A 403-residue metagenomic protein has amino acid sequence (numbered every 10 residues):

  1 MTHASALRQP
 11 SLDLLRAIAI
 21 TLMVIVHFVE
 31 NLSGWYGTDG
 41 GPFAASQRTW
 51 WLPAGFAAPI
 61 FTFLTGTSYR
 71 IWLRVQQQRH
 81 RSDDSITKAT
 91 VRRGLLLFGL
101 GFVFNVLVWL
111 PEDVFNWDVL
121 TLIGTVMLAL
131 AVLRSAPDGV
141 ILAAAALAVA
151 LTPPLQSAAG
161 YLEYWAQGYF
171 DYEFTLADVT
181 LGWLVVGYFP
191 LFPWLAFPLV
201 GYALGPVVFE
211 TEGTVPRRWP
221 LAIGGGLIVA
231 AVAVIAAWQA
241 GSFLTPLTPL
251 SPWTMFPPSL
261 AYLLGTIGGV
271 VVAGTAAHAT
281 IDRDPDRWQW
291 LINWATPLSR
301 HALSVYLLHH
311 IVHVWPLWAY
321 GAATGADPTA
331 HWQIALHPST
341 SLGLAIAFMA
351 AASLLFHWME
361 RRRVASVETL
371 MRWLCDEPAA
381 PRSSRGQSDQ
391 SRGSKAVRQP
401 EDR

Functional and structural regions predicted by a protein language model:
M1-R403: Alpha-helical transmembrane segments and their immediate juxtamembrane cytosolic regions
